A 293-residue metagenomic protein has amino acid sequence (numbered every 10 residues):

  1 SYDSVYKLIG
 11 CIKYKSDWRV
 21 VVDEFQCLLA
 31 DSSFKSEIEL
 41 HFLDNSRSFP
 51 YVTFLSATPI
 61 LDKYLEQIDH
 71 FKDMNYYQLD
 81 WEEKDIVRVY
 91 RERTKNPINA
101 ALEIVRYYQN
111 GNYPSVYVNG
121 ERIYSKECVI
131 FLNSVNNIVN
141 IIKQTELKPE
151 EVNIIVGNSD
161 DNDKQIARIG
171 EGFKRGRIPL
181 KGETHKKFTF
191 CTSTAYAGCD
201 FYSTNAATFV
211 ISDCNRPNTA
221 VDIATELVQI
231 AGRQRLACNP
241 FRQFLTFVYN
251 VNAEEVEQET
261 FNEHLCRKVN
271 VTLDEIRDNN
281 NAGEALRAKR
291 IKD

Functional and structural regions predicted by a protein language model:
S1-Y2, Y108-E146: Conserved strand-helix element at the start of the C-terminal RecA-like helicase core
Y2-V5, G10-T53: SF2 helicase catalytic motif II
S4-K15, K187-F209, Q229-P240: SF2 helicase motor core recognition
C27-A30, F34, I60, A197 (+1 more regions): Residues immediately C-terminal
P59-Y113: Interdomain hinge/linker at the junction between the two RecA-like core domains of SF2 helicases
D160-T192: Conserved helicase ATPase core of P-loop NTP-dependent helicases/translocases
N215-Q243: Conserved SF2 helicase motif VI
R242-D293: Long, low-complexity intrinsically disordered regions enriched in Ser/Thr/Pro/Gly
